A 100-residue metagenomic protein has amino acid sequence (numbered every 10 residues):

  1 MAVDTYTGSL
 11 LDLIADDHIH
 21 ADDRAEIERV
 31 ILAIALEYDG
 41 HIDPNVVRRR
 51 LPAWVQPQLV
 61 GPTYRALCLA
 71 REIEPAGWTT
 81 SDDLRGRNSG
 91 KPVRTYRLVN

Functional and structural regions predicted by a protein language model:
M1, G40-H41, T63: Nucleic-acid endonuclease domains
M1-D22: Long, low-complexity, charged/polar intrinsically disordered regions in eukaryotic proteins
H18-H41: Positively charged, polyanion-binding regions of nucleic-acid-associated proteins
A33-I34, V46, L69, L98: Peripheral peptide segments
D39-L51: Short acidic, hydrophobic short linear motifs in intrinsically disordered regions
W54-A66: Short amphipathic alpha-helical interaction segments
L69-T79: A short, conserved structural fragment
T79-N100: Short, cationic-aromatic polyanion-contact patches
